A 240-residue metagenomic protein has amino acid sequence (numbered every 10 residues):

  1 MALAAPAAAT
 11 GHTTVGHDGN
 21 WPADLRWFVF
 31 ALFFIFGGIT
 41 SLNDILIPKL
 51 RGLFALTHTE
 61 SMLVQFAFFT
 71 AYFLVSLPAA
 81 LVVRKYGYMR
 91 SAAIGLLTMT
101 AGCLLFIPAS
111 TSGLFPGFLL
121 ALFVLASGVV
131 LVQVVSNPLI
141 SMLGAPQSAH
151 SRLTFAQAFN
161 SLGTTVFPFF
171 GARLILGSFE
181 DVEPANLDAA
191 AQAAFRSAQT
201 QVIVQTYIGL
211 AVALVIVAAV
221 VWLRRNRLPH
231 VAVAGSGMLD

Functional and structural regions predicted by a protein language model:
L3, G171-E183, A189, S197-A198 (+1 more regions): C-terminal membrane-cytosol helix-exit motif in multi-pass small-molecule transporters
D24-F54, S136-N137: Extracytoplasmic
L63-L81: Central cavity-lining transmembrane alpha-helices of secondary-active solute carriers, predominantly the Major
V75-R90, I175: Helix-to-loop junctions at the C-terminal end of transmembrane segments in multipass secondary transporters
L97-S112: C-terminal ends and interior cores of transmembrane alpha-helices in multi-pass membrane transporters/permeases
L131-A145: Intracellular juxtamembrane helix-capping segments at the cytosolic ends of symmetry-related transmembrane helices
S148-V182: Glycine-rich segments within core transmembrane alpha-helices of 12-TM secondary carriers
